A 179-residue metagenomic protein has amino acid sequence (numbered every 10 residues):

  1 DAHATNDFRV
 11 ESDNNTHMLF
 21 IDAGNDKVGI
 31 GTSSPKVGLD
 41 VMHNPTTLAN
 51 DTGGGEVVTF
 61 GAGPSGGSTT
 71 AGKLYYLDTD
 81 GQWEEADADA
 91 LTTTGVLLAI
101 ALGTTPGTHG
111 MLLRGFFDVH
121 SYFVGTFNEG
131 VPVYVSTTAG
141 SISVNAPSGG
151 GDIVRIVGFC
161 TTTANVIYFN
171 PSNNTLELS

Functional and structural regions predicted by a protein language model:
D1-R9, G24-M42: Short sequence segments immediately N-terminal to proteolytic processing junctions that release a mature
F8, L19-D22, G72, G130: Extracellular/surface recognition and adhesion modules
S12-D13, S148: Alpha-helix boundary/interfacial micro-motifs
N14-N15, P35: Residue-level signal for glycine
N15-H17, Q82: Short acidic/polar mixed-charge low-complexity motifs
L19-A23, T59-A62: Short amphipathic beta-strand/extended segments with alternating polar/hydrophobic composition
V41-S179: Glycine-anchored, exposed beta-strand/edge motif detector
